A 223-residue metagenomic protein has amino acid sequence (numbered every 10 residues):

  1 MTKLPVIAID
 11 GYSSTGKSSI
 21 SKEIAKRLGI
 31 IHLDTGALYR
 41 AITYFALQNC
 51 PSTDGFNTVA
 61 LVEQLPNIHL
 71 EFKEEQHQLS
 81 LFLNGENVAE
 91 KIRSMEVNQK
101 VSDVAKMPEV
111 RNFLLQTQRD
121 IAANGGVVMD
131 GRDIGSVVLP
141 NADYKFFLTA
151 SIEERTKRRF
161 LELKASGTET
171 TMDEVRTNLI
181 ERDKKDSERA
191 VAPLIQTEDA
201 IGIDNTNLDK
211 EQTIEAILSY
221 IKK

Functional and structural regions predicted by a protein language model:
M1-V6: Extreme N-terminal, non-catalytic leader segments that precede Walker-type/kinase nucleotide-binding cores
I9: Hydrophobic anchor at the beta1->P-loop junction of P-loop NTPases
S13: The conserved Walker
K17: Conserved lysine of the Walker
I20: Hydrophobic positions on the alpha1 helix immediately C-terminal to the Walker A/P-loop
R27-R93: N-terminal phosphate/diphosphate-binding loop that engages ATP/GTP or pyrophosphate donors across diverse enzyme folds
K73, Q118-G125, R132, S136-V137 (+2 more regions): Small-molecule kinase domains that catalyze NTP-dependent phosphoryl transfer to phosphate-bearing small molecules
A89-S166: ATP-dependent NMP and nucleoside kinases share a basic, alpha-helical "lid"
